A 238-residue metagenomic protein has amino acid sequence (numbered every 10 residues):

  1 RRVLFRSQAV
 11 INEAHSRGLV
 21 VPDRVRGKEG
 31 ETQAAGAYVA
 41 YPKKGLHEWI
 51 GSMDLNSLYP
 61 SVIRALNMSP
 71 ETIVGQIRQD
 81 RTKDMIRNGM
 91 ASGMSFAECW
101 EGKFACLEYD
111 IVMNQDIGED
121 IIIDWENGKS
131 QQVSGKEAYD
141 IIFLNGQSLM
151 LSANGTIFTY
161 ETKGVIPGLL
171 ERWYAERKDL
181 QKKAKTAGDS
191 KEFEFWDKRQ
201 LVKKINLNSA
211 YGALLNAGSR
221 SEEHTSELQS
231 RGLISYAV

Functional and structural regions predicted by a protein language model:
R1-S226: Conserved acidic
E227-V238: Short "domain-exit" segments at the C-terminal end of structured domains
